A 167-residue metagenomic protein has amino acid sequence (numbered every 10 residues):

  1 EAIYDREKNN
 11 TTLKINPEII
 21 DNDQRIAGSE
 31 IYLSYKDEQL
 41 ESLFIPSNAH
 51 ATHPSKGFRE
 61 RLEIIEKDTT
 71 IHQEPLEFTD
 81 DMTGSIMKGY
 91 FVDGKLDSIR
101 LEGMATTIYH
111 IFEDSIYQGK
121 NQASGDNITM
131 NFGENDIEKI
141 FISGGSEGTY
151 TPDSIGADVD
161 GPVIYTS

Functional and structural regions predicted by a protein language model:
E1-S167: Structural signature for solvent-exposed beta-strand/loop edge elements and short helix-capping sites, enriched
